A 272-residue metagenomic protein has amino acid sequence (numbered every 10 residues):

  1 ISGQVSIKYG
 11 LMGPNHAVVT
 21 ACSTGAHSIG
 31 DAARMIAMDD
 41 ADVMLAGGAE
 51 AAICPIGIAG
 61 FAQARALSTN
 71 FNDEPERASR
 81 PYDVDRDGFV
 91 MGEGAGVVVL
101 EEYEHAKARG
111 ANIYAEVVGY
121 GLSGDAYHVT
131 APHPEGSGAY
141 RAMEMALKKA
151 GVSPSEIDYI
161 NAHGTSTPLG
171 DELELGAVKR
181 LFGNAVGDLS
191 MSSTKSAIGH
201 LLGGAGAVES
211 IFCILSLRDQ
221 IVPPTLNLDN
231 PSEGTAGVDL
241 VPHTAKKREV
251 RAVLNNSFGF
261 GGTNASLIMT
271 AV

Functional and structural regions predicted by a protein language model:
I1, S28, E101-Y103, G136-G151 (+4 more regions): Short, well-ordered amphipathic alpha-helical segments that serve as non-catalytic structural scaffolds within diverse
I1-D31, Q63-V90, G176-A207: Conserved catalytic cysteine-centered active-site region of acyl-thioester-dependent Claisen-condensing enzymes
V5, G25, A32, F61 (+6 more regions): Conserved small-residue
N15-T20, A41-A49, N112-Y120, S155-A162 (+2 more regions): Beta-strand segments within the central parallel beta-sheet cores of soluble alpha/beta enzyme folds
A21, T165-T167, A197-G204, S257-N264: Glycine-rich phosphate/pyrophosphate-binding beta-alpha loops
A51-S79, V97, G121-R141, T165-R180 (+2 more regions): Active-site-adjacent elements of ketosynthase-type condensing enzymes
E74-A150, Y159: Condensing-enzyme catalytic core mediating Claisen C-C bond formation in acyl metabolism
A150-E156, G187, A236-V272: Flexible, low-complexity linker/loop segments at domain and module junctions
